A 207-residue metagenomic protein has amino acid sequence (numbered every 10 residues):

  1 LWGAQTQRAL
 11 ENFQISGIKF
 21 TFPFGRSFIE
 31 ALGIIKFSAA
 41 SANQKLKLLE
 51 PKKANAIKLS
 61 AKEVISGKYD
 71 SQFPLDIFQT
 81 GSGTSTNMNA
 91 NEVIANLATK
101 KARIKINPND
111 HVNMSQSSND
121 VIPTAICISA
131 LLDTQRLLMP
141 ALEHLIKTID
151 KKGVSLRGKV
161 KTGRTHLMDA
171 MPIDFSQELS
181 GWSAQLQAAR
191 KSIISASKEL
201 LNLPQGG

Functional and structural regions predicted by a protein language model:
L1-G207: Conserved, well-structured ligand/cofactor-binding cores
